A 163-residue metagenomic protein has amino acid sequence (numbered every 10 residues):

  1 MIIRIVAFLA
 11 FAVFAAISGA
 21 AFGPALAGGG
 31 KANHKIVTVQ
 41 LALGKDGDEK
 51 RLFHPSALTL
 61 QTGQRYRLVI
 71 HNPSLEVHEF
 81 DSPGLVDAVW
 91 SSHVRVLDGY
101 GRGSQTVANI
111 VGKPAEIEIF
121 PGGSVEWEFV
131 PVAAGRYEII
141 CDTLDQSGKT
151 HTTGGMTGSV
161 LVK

Functional and structural regions predicted by a protein language model:
M1-I5: Positively charged n-region of N-terminal signal peptides that target proteins for export
A7-A20: Bacterial N-terminal signal peptides
F22-P24, G28: Boundary of Sec targeting at the N-terminus
G28, A108-K163: Extracellular/periplasmic metallocenter environments
A32-R65: N-terminal edge beta-strand
K50, R102-K113: Short beta-strand and strand-turn-strand segments in soluble, beta-rich domains
P55-D81, V125-E138, L161-V162: Beta-strand cores of secreted/periplasmic/IMS beta-sandwich domains, seen most often in copper-related folds
V86-G99: Short aromatic-acidic-glycine turn motif
